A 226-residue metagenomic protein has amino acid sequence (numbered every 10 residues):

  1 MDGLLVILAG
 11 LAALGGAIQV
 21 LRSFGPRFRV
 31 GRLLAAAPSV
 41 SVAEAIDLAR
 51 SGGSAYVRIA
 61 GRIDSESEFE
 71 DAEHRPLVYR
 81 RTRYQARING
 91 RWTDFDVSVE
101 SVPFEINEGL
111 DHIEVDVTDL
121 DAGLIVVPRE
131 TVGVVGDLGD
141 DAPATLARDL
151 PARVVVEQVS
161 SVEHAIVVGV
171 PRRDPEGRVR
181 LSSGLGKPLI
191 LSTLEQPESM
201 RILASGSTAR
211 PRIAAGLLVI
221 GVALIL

Functional and structural regions predicted by a protein language model:
M1-L226: OB-fold and OB-like single-stranded nucleic-acid-recognition modules and their adjacent interaction interfaces
